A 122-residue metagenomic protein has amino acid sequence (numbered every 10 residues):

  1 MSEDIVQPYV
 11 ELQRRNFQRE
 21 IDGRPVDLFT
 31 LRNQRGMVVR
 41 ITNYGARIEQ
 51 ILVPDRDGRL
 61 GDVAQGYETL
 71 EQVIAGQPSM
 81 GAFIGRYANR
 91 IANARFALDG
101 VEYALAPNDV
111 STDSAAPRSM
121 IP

Functional and structural regions predicted by a protein language model:
S2-P122: Surface-exposed acidic/polar loop and edge beta-strand patches at domain peripheries
